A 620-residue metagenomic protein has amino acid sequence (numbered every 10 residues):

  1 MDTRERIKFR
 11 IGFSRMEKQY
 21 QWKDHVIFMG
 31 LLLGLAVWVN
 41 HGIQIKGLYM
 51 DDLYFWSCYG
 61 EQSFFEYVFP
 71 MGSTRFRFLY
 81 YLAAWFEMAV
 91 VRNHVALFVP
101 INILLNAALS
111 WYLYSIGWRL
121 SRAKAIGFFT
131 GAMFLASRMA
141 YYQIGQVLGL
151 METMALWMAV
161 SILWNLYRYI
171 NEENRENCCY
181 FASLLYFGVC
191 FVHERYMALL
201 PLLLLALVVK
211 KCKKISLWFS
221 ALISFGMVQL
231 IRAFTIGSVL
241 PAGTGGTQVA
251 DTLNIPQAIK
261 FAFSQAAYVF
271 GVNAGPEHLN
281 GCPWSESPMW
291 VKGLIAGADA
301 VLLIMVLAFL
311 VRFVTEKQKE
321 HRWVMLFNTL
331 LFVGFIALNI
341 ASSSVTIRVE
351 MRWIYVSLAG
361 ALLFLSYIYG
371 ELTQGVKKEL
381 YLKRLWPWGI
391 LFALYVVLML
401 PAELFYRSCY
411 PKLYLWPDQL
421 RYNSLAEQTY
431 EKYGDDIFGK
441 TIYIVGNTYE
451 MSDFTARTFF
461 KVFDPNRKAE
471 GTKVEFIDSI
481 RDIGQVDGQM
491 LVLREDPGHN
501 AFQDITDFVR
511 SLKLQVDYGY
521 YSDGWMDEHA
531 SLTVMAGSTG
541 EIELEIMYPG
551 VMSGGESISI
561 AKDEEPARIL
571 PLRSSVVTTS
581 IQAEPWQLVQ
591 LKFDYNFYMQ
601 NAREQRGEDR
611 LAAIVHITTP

Functional and structural regions predicted by a protein language model:
M50-A89, F225, Q229, A233-L310 (+2 more regions): Membrane-lumen/periplasm interface segments of multi-pass, membrane-embedded glycan/lipid transferases
P100-S121, S161-N165, I304-V311: Transmembrane-helix motifs of polytopic, lipid-linked glycan transferases
L113-M139, L156-W157: Transmembrane-helix signature of polytopic, membrane-embedded enzymes that assemble or transfer cell-envelope glycans
N177-H193, L200-L205: Membrane-interface alpha helices of multi-pass inner-membrane proteins
A198-Q229: Perimembrane helix-loop-helix junctions
L222-I223, H321-M325, Y369-F405: Signature aromatic-anchored transmembrane alpha helix within multi-pass, membrane-resident enzymes that catalyze glycan
A393-D464: Membrane-embedded, lumen/periplasm-facing catalytic core of multi-pass transferases that use lipid-linked donors
G434-D435, P465-P620: C-terminal luminal/periplasmic domains and tails of membrane-associated envelope-modifying transferases
